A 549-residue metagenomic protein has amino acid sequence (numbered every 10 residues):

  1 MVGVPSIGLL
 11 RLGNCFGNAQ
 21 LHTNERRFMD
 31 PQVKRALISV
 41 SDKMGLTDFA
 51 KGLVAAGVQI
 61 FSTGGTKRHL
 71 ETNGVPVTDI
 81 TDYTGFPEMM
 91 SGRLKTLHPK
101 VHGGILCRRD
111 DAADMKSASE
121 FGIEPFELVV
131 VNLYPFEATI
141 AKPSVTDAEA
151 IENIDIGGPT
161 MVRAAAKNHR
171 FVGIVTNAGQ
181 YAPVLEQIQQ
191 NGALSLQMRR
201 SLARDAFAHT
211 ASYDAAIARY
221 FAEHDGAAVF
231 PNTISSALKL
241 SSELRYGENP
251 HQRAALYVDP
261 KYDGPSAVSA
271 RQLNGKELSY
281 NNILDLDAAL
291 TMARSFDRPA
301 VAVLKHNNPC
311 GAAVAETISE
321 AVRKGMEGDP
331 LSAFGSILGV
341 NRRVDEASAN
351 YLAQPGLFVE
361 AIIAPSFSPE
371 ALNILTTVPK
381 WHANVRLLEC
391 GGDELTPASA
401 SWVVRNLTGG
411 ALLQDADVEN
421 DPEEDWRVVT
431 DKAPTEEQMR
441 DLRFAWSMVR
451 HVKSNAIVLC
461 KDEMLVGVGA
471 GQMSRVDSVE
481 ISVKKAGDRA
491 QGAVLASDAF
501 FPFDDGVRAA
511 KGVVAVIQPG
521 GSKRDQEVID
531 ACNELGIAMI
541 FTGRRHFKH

Functional and structural regions predicted by a protein language model:
F28-Y83: N-terminal glycine-/serine-/threonine-rich phosphate-binding loop
D30-I38, K43, E127-V131, Y213-A215 (+1 more regions): ATP-dependent carboxylate/acyl-activation modules
I60, V77, V172-I174, L387 (+1 more regions): Hydrophobic beta-strand scaffold residues
G65-F136: Glycine-rich nucleotide/cofactor/substrate-binding loop typically near the N-terminus or early in the first domain
R109-P159, R163-A166, R427, D431-E436: Active-site/ligand-binding-proximal alpha/beta "capping" segment
T160-M161, N168-Y181: Mobile "lid/hinge" segments at catalytic clefts and subdomain interfaces of large enzymes
A178-G179, P183-I234, G356: Non-catalytic interaction/clamp surfaces of large macromolecular machines
